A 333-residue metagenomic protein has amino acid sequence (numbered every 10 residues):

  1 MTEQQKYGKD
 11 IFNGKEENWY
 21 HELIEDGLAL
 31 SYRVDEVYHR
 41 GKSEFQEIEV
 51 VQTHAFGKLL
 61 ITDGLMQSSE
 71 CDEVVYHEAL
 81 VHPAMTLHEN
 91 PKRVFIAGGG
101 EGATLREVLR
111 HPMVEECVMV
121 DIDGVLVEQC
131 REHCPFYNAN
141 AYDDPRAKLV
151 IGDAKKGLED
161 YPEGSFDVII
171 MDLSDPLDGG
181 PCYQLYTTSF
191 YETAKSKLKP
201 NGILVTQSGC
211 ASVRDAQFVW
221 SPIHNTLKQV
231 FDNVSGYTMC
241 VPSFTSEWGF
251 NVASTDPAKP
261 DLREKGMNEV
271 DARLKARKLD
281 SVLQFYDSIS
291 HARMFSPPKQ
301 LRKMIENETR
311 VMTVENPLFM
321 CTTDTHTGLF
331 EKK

Functional and structural regions predicted by a protein language model:
T2-G57, G236-K333: Soluble small-group transferase modules, centered on the S-adenosyl donor enzyme superfamily
T2-Y20, S43, S68-T206, V213-H224 (+1 more regions): The AdoMet/dcAdoMet-binding core of the Class I SAM-like
E49, M66-Q67: Short, solvent-exposed loop/turn motifs
G57-D63: Short polybasic amphipathic segments
M119, S235-G236: Short hydrophobic alpha-helical runs that function as membrane-insertion/retention elements
D175, C210, C240-P242: Active-site-proximal loop/turn and secondary-structure-junction residues that shape catalytic pockets, frequently
Q229-S235: Structural alpha-beta junctions
